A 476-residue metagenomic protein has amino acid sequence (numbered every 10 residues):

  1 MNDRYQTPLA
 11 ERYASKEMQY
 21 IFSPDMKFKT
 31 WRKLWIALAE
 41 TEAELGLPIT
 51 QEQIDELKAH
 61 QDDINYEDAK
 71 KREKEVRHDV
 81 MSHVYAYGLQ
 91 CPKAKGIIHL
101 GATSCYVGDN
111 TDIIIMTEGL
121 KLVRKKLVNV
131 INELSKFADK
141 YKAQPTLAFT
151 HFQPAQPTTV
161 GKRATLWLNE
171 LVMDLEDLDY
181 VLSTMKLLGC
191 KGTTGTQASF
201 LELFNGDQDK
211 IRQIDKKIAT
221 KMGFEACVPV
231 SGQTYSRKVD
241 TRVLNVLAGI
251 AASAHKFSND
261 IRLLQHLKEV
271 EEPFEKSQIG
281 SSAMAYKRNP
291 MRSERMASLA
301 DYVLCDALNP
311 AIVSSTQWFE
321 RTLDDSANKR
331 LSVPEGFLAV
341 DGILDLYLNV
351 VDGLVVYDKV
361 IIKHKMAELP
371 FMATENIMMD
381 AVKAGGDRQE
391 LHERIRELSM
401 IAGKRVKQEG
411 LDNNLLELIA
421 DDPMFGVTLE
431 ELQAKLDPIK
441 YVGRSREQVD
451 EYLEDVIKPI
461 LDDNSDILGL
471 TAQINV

Functional and structural regions predicted by a protein language model:
M1-A198, F204-A219, G280-S281, M291-R295 (+4 more regions): A helix-coil-helix interface module used to build multimeric assemblies and to scaffold catalytic/cofactor sites
Q19-S23, D68-K70, Q278-S298, E320-E335 (+4 more regions): Short beta-alpha connecting loops at secondary-structure transitions that line or flank enzyme active sites
R77-V80, L127, I131-L134, A164-L178 (+5 more regions): Alpha-helical transition-metal enzyme core signature, strongest for iron centers
D139-G161, E271-K287, E320-A327, D352-M372: Glycine-rich cofactor-pocket loops
K216-Q233: A short, charged helix-loop
T234-E269, Q278-A339: A conserved active-site cap/scaffold subdomain adjacent to cofactor or substrate pockets
E271, R394-I401: Active/binding-pocket-proximal capping segment
Y302-R388, R394: Long, amphipathic alpha-helical stalk/connector segments used for oligomerization, subunit docking, or mechanical
